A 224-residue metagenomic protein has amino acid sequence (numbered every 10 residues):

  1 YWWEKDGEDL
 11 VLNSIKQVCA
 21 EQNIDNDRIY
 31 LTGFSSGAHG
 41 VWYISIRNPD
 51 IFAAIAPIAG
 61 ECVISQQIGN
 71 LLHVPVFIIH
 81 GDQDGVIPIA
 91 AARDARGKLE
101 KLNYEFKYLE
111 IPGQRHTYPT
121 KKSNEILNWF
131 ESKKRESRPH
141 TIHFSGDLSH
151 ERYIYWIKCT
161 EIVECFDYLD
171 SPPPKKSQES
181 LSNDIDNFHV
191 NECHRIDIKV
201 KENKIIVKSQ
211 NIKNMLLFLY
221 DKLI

Functional and structural regions predicted by a protein language model:
W2-S35, I46-I51: Gly/Ser-rich "nucleophile elbow"/oxyanion-hole loop immediately N-terminal to the catalytic nucleophile in hydrolases
L31-G33, I58, I79: Short beta-strand immediately N-terminal to the catalytic nucleophile in serine-hydrolase-like folds
G37-V41: Catalytic nucleophile loop
D50-E61: A conserved short beta-strand
L72, F77-H80, D84: Short beta-strand/loop motif that positions the catalytic acidic residue of the alpha/beta-hydrolase fold
Q83-P88, H116: Acidic catalytic loop of the alpha/beta-hydrolase fold
P88-K98, F218-D221: Short alpha-helix in the alpha/beta-hydrolase fold that links the catalytic acid
K101-K107, P112-I224: Alpha/beta-hydrolase-fold serine-hydrolase catalytic core, especially in secreted/extracellular enzymes
